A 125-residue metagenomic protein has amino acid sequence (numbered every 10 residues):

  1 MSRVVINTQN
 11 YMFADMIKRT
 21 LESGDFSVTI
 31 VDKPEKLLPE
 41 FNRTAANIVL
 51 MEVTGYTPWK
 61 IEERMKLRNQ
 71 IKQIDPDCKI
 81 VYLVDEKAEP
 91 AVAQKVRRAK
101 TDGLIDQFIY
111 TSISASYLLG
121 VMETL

Functional and structural regions predicted by a protein language model:
N7-T8: Conserved acidic carboxylate
Y11-I30: Two-component/phosphorelay signaling modules centered on CheY-like receiver
D32-I48, Y56-P58: Acidic, metal-coordinating helix/loop segments flanking the phosphotransfer/catalytic sites of two-component signaling
K36, Y110-M122: C-terminal output helix
I61-P76: Short amphipathic alpha-helix used as the core "switch/output" element in two-component signaling
E62, K66, Y82-Q107: Alpha4 helix (beta4-alpha4-beta5 surface) of REC/receiver domains from two-component response regulators
